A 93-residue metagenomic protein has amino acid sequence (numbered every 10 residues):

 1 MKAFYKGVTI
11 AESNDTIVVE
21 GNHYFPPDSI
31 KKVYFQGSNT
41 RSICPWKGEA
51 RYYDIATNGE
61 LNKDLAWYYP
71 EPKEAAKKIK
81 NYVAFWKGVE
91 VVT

Functional and structural regions predicted by a protein language model:
M1-T93: Terminal leader/tail segments of proteins
